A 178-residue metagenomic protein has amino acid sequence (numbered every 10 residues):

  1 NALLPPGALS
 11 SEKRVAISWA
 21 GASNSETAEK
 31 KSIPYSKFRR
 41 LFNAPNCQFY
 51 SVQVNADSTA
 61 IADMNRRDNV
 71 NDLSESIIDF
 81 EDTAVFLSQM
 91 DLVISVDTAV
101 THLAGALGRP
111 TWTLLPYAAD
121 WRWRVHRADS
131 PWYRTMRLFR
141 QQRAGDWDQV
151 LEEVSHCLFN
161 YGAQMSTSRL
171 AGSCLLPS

Functional and structural regions predicted by a protein language model:
N1-S178: Catalytic machinery of carbohydrate-active enzymes, primarily nucleotide-sugar-dependent glycosyltransferases
